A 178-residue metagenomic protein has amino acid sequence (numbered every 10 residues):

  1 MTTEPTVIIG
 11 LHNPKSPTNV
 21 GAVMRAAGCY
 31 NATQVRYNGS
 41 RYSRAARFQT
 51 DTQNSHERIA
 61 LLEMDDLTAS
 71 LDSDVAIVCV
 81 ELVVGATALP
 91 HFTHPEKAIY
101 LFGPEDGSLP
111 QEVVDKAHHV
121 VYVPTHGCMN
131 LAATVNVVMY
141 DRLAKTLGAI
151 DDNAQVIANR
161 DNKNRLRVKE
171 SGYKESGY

Functional and structural regions predicted by a protein language model:
M1-E81, N136, L143-Y178: RNA substrate-binding interface of SAM-dependent RNA methyltransferases
H12, N38-G39, V120-G127: Short beta->alpha connector loops at strand-helix junctions that form conserved, small/polar/Pro-enriched
P14, V83, G107, T125-C128: Short, surface-exposed acidic/glycine-rich loop or hinge patches that mediate macromolecular interfaces
V20-G21, A46-F48, A88-P90, P110-V113 (+1 more regions): Short glycine-/acidic-enriched loop or helix-start segments at secondary-structure transitions that form or flank
D66-L71, G85-A86, C128-N130: A short acidic, often aromatic-flanked loop/helix-cap motif at beta-alpha or helix-coil junctions that lines enzyme
V83-V121: Active-site/ligand-binding-proximal alpha/beta "capping" segment
A86-T87, S108-Q111, M129-N130, L147 (+2 more regions): Short, well-ordered, mixed-charge alpha-helical segments that flank or form enzyme active sites
V123-A144: Short alpha-helices
